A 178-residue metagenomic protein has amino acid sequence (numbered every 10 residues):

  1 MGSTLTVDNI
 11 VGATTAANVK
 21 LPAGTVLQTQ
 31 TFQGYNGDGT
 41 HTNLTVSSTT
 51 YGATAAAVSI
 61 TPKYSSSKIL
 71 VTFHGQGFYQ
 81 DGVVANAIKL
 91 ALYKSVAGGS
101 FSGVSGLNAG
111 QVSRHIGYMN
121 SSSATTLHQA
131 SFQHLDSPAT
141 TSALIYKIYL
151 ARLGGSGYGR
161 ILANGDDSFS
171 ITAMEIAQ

Functional and structural regions predicted by a protein language model:
M1-S47, S65-S66: Intrinsic low-complexity, repeat-rich intrinsically disordered segments enriched in small/flexible residues
G2-T25, A55, T125, I145 (+2 more regions): Beta-strand-rich receptor-binding modules of extracellular spikes/adhesins
N36, H41-N43, S59-A143, K147-Q178: Terminal beta-strand-rich extracellular "head" domains that mediate receptor/glycan or other ligand binding
T50-A57: A short beta-strand-loop element at or near the start of a globular domain
